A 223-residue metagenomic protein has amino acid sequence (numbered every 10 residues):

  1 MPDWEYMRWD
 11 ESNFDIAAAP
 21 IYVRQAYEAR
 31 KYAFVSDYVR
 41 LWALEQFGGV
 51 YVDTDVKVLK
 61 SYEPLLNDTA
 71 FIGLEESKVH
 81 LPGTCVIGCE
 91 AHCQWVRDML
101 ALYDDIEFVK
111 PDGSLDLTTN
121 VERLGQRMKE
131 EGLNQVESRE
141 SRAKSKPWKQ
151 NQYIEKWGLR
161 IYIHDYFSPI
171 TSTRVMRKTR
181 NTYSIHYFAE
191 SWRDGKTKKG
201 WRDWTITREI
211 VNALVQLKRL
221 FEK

Functional and structural regions predicted by a protein language model:
M1-D37, V52-K223: Glycosyltransferase-associated regions of secretory-pathway enzymes, highlighting luminal stem/catalytic domains
Y38-G49: Small-residue hinge/turn detector
